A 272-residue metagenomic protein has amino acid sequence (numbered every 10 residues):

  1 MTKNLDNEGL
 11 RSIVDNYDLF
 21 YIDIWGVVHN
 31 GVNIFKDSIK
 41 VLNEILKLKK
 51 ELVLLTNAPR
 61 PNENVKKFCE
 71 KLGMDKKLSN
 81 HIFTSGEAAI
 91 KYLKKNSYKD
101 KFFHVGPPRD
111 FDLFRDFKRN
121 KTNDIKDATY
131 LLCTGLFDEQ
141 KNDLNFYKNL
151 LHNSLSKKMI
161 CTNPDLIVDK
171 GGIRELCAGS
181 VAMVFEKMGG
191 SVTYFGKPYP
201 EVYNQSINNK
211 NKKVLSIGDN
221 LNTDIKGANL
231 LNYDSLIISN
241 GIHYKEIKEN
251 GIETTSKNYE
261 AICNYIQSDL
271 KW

Functional and structural regions predicted by a protein language model:
T2-K40, E44, L55, E63-F83 (+2 more regions): Asp-based, Mg2+/Mn2+-dependent phosphohydrolase catalytic module
R60: Conserved Walker A/P-loop ATP-binding site and its immediately adjacent core in helicase/helicase-like ATPase domains
